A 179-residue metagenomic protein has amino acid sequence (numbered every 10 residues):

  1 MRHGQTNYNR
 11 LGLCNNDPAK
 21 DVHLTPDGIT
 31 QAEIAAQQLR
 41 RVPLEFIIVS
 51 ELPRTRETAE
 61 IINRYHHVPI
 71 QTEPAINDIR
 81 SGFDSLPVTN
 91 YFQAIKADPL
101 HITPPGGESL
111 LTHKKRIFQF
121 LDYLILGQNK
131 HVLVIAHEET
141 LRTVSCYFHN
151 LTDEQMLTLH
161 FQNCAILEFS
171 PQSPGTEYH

Functional and structural regions predicted by a protein language model:
M1-H3, V134: Short, hydrophobic/glycine-enriched beta-strand segments
G4-H66: Active-site-proximal alpha-helix that buttresses catalytic centers in soluble enzyme cores
G4-N7, P53-R54, N77-D78, E138-L141 (+1 more regions): Short, solvent-exposed loop/turn segments at secondary-structure junctions
R10-C14, G82-L86, Y147: Short aromatic-enriched loop/helix-cap "lid" or pocket-rim segments at secondary-structure transitions that line
V22-H23, R64-F118, E168: Phosphate-handling substructures
A32-A36, K114-L121: Short, amphipathic alpha-helical "lid/cap" segments that border enzyme active or binding sites
V49-S50, K115, I135-A136: Short beta-strand scaffold positions
F118-Y178: Active-site-adjacent alpha-helix immediately C-terminal to a catalytic or transition-state-stabilizing loop
